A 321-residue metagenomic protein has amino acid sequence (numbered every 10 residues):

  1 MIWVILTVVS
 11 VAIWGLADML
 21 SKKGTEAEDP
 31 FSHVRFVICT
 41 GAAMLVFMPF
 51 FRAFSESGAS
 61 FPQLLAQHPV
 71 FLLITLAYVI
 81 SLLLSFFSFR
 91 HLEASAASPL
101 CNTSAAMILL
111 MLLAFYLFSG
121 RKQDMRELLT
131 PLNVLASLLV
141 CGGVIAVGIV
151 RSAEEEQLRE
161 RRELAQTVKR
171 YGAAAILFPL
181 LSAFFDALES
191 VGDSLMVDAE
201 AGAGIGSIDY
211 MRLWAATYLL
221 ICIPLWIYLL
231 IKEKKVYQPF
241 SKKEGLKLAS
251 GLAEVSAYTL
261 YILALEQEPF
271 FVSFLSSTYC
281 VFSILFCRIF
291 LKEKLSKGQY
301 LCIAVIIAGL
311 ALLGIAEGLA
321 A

Functional and structural regions predicted by a protein language model:
M1-L76, L82-L92, D124-L129, C141-L180 (+5 more regions): Membrane-interface interhelical linkers
V11, G15, M19, P49 (+11 more regions): Hydrophobic/small/kink-forming positions within alpha-helical transmembrane segments of polytopic membrane proteins
G41-L45, N102-A106, S137-V140, V144 (+4 more regions): Residue-level recognition of pore/gate-forming positions within transmembrane alpha-helices of multi-pass
R52, Y116, S190, S194-D198 (+2 more regions): Juxtamembrane/transmembrane-helix interface segments of polytopic membrane transporters
S85, A106-V134, R151, L263 (+1 more regions): C-terminal transmembrane-helix exit sites in multi-pass transporters
H91-N102, T130, V134, Q267-T278: Replace "multi-pass membrane enzymes" with "multi-pass membrane proteins
F184-L195, L260-T278: Alpha-helical transmembrane segments and their membrane-interface junctions in multi-pass membrane proteins
I262-L265, R288, A311-G314: Hydrophobic alpha-helical transmembrane segments
